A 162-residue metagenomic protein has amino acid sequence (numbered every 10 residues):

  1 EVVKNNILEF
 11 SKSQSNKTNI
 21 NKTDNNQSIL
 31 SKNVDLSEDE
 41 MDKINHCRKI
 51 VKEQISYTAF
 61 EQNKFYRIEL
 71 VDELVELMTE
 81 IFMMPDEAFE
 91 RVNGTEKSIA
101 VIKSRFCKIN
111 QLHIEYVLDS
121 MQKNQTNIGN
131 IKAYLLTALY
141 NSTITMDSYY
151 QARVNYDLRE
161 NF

Functional and structural regions predicted by a protein language model:
E1-P85: Charged low-complexity intrinsically disordered patches
V2-V3, F10, V92, E96 (+1 more regions): Residue-level signal for alpha-helical context at structural boundaries
T18, T23, T58, T79 (+4 more regions): Residue-identity detector for threonine
D35, N93, R159-N161: Short, flexible coil/linker elements and helix-boundary hinge sites characteristic of intrinsically disordered
I50, Q54, T58, F82 (+3 more regions): Alpha-helical context
V71-E87, N93-C107, S120-M121: Amphipathic alpha-helical segments that form the core helices of the histone-fold
K97-F162: Short, cationic/aromatic linear interface patches that serve as DNA/RNA-contacting surfaces or protein-partner docking
